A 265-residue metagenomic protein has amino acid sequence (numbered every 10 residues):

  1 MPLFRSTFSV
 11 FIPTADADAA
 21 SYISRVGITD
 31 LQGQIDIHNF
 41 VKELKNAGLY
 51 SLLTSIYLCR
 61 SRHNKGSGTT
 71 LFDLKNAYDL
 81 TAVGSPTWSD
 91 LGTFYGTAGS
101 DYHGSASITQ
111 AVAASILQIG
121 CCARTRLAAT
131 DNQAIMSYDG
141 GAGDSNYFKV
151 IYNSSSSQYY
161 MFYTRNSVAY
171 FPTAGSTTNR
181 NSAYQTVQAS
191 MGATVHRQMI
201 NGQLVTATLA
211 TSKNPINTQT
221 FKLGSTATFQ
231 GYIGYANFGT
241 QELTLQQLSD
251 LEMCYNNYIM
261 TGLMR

Functional and structural regions predicted by a protein language model:
M1-Q118, L248-R265: Extracytoplasmic low-complexity segments
I12-T14, R60-G66, R126-A128, G192-T194 (+1 more regions): Acidic glycine-/aspartate-rich tracts in secreted/extracellular proteins
L49-Y50, A207-A210, Q219-T220: Beta-strand-rich solenoidal segments
L52-I56, V195-R197, Y235: Beta-sheet entry/capping signal
L58-R62, T97-A98, C122-R124, D139 (+3 more regions): Structured loops at beta-to-helix junctions and adjacent beta-edge loops in soluble globular domains
D79-S100, S107-A113, I119-T130, G140-A210: Extracellular glycan-interaction surfaces
Q133-M136, A236: Conserved hydrophobic ligand-interaction patch in extracellular adhesion modules
S212-G234, L243: Extracellular glycan-interaction patches encoded by glycine-rich segments
